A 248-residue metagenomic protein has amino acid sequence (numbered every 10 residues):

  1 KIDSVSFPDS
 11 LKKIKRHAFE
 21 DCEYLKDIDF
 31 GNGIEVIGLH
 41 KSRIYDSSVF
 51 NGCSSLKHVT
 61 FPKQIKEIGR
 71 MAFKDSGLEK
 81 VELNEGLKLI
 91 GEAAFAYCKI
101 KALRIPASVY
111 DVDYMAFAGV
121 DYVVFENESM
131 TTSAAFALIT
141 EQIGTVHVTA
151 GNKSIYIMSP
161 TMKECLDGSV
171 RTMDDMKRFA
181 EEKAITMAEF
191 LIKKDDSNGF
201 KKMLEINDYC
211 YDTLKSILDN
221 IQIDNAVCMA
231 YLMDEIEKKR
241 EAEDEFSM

Functional and structural regions predicted by a protein language model:
K1-K13, E23-R43, N51-E67, S76-L89 (+4 more regions): Structural signature of tandem-repeat unit edges
L191, N220-I221: Ankyrin-repeat helical register
S197-L204, A226-D234: Ankyrin repeat structural motif
K238: Alpha-helical DNA-recognition elements
E241-A242: Terminal, non-catalytic domain-edge segments
F246-M248: Non-Sec secretion/translocation targeting segments of pathogen effectors
